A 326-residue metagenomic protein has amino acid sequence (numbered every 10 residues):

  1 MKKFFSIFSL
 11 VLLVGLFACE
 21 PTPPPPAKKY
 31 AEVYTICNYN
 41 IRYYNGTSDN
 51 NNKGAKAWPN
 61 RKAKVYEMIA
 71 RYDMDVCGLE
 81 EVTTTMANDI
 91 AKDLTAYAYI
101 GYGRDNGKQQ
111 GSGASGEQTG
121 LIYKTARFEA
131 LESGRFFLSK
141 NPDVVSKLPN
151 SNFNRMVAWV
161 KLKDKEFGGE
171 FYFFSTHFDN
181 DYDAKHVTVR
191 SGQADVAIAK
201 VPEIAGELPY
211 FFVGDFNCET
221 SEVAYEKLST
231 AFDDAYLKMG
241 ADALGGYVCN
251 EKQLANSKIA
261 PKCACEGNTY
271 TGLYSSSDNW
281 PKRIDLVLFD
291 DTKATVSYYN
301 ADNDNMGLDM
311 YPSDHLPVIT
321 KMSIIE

Functional and structural regions predicted by a protein language model:
M1-A27: Bacterial Sec-dependent N-terminal signal peptides
C19-D93, R104-E117, F171, D195 (+1 more regions): N-terminal, active-site-proximal structural segment of metallo-dependent hydrolase catalytic domains
A31-T35, Y72-V76, T95-Y99, F167-Y172 (+2 more regions): Loop/turn elements at helix/coil->beta-strand transitions in domains of secreted/extracellular proteins
Y39-I41, T176-F178, D215-F216, L316: Active-site metal-binding loops of divalent metal-dependent hydrolases
G78-E80, G101-Y102, F211-D215, D234-K238: Active-site neighborhood of phospho(di)ester-bond hydrolases with catalytic His/Asp-centered motifs
E81-Y172, T176-F178: Structured beta-strand-rich core segments of catalytic domains in phosphoester-bond hydrolases
M156-T176, H186-F216, S221-L228: His/acidic metal-ligating clusters that form di-metal
P202-Y210, C218-E326: Metal-dependent phosphoester-hydrolase catalytic domains
